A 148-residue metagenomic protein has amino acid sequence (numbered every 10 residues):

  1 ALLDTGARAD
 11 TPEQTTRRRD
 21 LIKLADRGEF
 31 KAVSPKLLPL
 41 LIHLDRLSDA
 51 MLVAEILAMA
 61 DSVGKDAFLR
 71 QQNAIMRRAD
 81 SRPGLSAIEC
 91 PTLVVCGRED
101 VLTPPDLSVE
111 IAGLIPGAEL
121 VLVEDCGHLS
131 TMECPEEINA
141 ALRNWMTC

Functional and structural regions predicted by a protein language model:
A1-A7, T11: A conserved short beta-strand
T5, I75, D125: Active-site loop/turn elements of alpha/beta-hydrolase fold enzymes, especially the short glycine-/histidine-rich
D10-T16, G28-A87: Conserved alpha/beta-hydrolase catalytic His-Asp/Glu region
A25, A60, D100-T103, G127-S130: Glycosyltransferase donor-binding loop in the core domain
L37, Q72, I111, I138 (+1 more regions): Hydrophobic "lid"/C-terminal helical patch of Rossmann-like NAD(P)-dependent dehydrogenase/epimerase domains
I88, V94-C96, D100: Short beta-strand/loop motif that positions the catalytic acidic residue of the alpha/beta-hydrolase fold
C90, P104-G113: Short alpha-helix in the alpha/beta-hydrolase fold that links the catalytic acid
P116-C148: Catalytic active-site module of serine/aspartate enzymes centered on a nucleophile-bearing elbow/loop
